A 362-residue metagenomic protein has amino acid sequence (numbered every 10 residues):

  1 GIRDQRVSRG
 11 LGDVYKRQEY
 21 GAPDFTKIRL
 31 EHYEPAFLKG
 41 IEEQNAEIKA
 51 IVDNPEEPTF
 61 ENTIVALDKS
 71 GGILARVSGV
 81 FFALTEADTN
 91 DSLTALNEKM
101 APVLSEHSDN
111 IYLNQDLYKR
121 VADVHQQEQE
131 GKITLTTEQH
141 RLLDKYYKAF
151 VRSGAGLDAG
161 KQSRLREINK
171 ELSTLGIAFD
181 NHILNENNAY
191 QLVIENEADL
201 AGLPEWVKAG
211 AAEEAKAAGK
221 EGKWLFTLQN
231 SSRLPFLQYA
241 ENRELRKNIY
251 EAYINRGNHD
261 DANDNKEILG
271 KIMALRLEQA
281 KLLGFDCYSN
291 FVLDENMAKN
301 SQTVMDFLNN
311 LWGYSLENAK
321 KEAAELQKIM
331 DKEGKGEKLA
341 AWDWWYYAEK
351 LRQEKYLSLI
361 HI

Functional and structural regions predicted by a protein language model:
G1-Y15, H361: Single conserved hydrophobic/aromatic residue that forms the stacking wall/gate of nucleotide- or nucleobase-binding
R9, D13-L203: N-terminal helix-rich structural modules
A22-R29, F82-E86, V151, Y253-A262 (+3 more regions): Glycine- and acidic
T26, L30, E34-F37, I41 (+9 more regions): Solvent-exposed, acidic/flexible segments
E61, I133, A215, E251-G270: A short, flexible low-complexity segment enriched in Lys/Arg and Gly/Pro that occurs in N-terminal basic tails
L142, T174, N181, N185-T227 (+2 more regions): Active-site-proximal, well-structured secondary-structure segments within enzyme catalytic domains
G156-L165, N258-K271, E278, L282-D286: A conserved hydrophobic secondary-structure block that centers on an alpha-helix together with its immediately flanking
K220-R256: Active-site-adjacent "gating/activation" loops or surface patches in catalytic cores
